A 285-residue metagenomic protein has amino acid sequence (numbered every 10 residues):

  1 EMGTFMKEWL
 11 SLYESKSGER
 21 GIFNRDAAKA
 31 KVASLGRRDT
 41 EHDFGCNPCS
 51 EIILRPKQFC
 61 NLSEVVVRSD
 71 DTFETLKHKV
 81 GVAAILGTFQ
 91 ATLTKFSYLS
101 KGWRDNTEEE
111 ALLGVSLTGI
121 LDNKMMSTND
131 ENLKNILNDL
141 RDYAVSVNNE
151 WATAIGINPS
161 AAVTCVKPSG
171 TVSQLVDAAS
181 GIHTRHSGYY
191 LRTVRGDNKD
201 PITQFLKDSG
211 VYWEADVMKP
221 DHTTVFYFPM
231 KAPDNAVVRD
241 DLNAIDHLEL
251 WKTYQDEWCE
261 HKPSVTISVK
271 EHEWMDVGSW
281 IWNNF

Functional and structural regions predicted by a protein language model:
E1-T40, G114-Y143: Conserved, charged catalytic cores of large soluble enzymes
F5-K7, C46, G156-P159: Short solvent-exposed loop/turn micro-motifs enriched in small/polar/acidic residues
L12-E14, N24, K31-L99, E109 (+2 more regions): Catalytic alpha/beta core of large soluble enzyme barrels
K77, N106-L113, N138: Amphipathic, non-membrane alpha-helical segments in soluble helical-bundle scaffolds
T94-R104, G119, K124-P168: Internal maturation/activation junctions in enzymes
